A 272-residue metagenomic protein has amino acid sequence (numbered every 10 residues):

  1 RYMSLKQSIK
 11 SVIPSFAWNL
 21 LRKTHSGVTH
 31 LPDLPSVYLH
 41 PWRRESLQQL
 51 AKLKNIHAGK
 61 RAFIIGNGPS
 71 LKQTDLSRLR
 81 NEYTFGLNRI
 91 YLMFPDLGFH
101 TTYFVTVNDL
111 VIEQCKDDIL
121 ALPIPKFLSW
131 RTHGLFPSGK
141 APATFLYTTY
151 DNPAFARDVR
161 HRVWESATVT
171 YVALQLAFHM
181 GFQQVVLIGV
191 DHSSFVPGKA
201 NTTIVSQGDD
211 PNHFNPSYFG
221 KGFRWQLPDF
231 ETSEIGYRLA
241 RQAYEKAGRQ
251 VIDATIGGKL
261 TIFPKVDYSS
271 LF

Functional and structural regions predicted by a protein language model:
S4-F272: Metal-ion/cofactor- or nucleotide/acyl-coenzyme-handling active-site neighborhoods
